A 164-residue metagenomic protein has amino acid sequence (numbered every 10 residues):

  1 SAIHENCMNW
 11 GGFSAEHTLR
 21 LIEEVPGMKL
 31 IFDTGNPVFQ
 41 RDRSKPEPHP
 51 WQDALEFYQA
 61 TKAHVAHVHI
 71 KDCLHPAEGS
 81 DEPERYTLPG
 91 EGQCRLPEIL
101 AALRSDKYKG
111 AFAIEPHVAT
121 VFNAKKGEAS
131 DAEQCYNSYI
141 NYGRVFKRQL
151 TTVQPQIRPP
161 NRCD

Functional and structural regions predicted by a protein language model:
A2-N6: Short catalytic-loop micro-motif centered on adjacent basic/acidic residues
G12-D164: Histidine-acidic metal/acid-base catalytic patches
